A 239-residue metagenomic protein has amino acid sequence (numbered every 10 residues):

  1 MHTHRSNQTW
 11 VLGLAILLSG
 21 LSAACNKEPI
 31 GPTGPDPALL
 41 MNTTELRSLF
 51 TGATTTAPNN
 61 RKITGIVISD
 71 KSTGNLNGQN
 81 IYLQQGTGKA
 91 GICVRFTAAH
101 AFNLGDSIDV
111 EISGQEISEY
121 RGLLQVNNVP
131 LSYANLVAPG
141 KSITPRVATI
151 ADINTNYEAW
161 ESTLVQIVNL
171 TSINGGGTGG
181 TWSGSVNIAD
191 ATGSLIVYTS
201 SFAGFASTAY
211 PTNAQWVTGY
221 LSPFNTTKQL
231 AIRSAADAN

Functional and structural regions predicted by a protein language model:
H2-L12: Bacterial N-terminal signal peptides that target proteins for export
L12-L18: Hydrophobic helical h-region of N-terminal Sec-dependent signal peptides in bacterial secretory/periplasmic proteins
G20-A24: C-terminal motif of bacterial Sec signal peptides marking the signal peptidase cleavage site
N26-N239: OB-fold nucleic-acid-binding modules
